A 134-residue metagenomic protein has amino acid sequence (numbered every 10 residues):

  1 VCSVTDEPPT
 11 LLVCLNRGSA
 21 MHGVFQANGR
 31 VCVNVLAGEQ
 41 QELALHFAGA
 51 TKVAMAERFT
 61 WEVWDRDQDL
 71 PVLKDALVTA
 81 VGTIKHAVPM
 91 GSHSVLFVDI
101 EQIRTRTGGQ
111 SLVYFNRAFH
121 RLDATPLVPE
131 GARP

Functional and structural regions predicted by a protein language model:
V1-P134: Basic, polyanion-binding surface patches
